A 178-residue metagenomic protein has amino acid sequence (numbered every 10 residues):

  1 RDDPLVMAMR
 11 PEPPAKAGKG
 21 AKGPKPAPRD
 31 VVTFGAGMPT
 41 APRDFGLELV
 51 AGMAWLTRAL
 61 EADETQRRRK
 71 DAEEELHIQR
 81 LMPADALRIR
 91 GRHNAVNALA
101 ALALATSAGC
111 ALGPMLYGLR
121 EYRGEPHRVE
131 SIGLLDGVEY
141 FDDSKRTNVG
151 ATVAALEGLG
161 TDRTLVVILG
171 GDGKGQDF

Functional and structural regions predicted by a protein language model:
R1-Y140: Acidic, Mg2+-coordinating active-site environments of NTP-dependent enzymes
E125, S144-F178: Active-site beta-alpha connecting loops in nucleotide-dependent enzymes
